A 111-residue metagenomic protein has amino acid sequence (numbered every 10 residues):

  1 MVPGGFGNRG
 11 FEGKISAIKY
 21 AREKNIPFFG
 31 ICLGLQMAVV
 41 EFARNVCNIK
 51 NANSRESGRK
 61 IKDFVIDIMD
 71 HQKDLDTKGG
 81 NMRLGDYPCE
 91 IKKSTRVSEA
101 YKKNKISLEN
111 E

Functional and structural regions predicted by a protein language model:
V2-P88, T95-R96: Cysteine-nucleophile active-site neighborhood
K93-E111: Catalytic beta-strand/loop cores that center a nucleophilic Ser/Cys/Thr and support acyl-enzyme chemistry
